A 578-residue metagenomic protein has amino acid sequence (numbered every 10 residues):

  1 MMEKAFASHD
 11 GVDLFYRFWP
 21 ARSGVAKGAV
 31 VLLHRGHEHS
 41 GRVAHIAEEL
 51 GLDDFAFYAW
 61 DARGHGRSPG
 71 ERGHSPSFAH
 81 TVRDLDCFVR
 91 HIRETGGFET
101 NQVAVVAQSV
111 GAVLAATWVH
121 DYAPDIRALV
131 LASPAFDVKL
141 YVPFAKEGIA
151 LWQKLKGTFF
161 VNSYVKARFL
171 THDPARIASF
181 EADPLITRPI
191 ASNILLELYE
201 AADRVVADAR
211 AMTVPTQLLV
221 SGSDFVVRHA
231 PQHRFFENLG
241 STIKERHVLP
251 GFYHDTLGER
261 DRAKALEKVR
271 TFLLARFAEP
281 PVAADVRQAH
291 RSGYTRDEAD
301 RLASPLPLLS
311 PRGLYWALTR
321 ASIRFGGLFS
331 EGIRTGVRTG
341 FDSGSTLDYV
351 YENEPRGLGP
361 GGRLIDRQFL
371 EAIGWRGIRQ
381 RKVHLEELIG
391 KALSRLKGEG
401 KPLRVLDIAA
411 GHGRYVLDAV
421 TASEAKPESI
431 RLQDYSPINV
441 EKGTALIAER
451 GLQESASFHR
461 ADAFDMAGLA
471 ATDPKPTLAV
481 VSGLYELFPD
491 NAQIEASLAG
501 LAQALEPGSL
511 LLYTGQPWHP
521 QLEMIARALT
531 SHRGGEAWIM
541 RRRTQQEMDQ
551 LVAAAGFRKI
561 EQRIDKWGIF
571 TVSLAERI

Functional and structural regions predicted by a protein language model:
H37-S40, G66-N101, A265: Catalytic nucleophile-loop/oxyanion-hole region of alpha/beta-hydrolase and closely related hydrolase-like folds
A47-G70: Conserved alpha/beta-hydrolase
M212, L218-V220: Short beta-strand/loop motif that positions the catalytic acidic residue of the alpha/beta-hydrolase fold
V214, R228-E237: Short alpha-helix in the alpha/beta-hydrolase fold that links the catalytic acid
H247-E298: Catalytic active-site module of serine/aspartate enzymes centered on a nucleophile-bearing elbow/loop
H412-K426: Conserved SAM-binding loop of SAM-dependent methyltransferases across substrates and taxa, primarily the Class I
E495-P507: A short glycine-rich, Lys/Arg-flanked "PGG" loop and its adjoining helix->strand segment in the class I
G508-G515: Conserved beta-strand signature within the Rossmann-like core of class I S-adenosyl-L-methionine
